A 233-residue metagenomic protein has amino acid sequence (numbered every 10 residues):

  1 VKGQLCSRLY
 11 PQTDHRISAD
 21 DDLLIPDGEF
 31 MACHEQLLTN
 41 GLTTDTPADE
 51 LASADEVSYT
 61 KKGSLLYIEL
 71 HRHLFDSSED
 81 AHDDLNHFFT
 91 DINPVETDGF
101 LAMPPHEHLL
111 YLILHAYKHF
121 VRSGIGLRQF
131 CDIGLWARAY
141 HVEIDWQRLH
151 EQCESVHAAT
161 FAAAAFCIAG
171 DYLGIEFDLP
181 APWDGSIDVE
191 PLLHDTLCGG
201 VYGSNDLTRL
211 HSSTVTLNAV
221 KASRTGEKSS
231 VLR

Functional and structural regions predicted by a protein language model:
V1-A19, I25-R233: Conserved NTP-donor binding/palm subdomain of two-metal-ion nucleotidyltransferases/polymerases, i.e., the charged
